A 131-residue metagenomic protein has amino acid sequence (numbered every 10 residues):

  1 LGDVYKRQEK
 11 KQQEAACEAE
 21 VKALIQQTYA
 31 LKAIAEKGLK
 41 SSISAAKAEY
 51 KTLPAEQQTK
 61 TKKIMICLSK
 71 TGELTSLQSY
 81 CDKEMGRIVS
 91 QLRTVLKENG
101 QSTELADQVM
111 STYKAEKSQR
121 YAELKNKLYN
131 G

Functional and structural regions predicted by a protein language model:
L1-Y5: Short, small-residue-biased leader/transition segments that mark boundaries at the very start of proteins
R7-G131: Soluble, non-transmembrane alpha-helical interaction regions
